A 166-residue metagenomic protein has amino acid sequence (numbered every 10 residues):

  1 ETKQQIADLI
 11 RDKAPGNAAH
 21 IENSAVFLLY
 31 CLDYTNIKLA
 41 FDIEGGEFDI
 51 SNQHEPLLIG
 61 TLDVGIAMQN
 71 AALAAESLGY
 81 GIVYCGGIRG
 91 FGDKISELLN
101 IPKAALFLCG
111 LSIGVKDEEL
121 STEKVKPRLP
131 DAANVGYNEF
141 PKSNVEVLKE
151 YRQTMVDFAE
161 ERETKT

Functional and structural regions predicted by a protein language model:
E1-T166: Acidic, surface-exposed loops and disordered segments
